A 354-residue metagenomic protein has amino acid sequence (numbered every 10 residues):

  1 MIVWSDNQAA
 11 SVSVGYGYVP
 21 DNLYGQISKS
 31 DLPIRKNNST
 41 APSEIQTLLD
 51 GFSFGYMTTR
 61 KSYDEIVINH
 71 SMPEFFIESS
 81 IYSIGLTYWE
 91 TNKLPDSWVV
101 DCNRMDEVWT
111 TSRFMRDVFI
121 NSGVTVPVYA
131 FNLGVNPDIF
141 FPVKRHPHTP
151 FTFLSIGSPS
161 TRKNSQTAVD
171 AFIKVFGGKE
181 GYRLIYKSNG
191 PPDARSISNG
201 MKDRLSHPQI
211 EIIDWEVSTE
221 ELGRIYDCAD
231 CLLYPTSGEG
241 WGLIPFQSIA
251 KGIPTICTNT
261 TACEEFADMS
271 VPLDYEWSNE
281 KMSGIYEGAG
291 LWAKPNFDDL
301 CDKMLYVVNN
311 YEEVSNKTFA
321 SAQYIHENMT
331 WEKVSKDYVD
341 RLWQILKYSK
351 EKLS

Functional and structural regions predicted by a protein language model:
M1-E65: N-terminal pre-catalytic "stem/leader" segment of glycosyltransferase-like enzymes
S43-G123, E221: Extended catalytic core of nucleotide-activated donor transferases of GT-like folds
D96-S97, G134-P150: Acidic anion/phosphate-binding donor-loop and adjacent secondary structure in glycosyltransferase catalytic cores
H146-K163, V169-F172, L184-Y186: Conserved donor-binding/catalytic core segment of Leloir-type glycosyltransferases
R195-G223: Nucleotide-activated donor-binding/catalytic signature segment of Leloir-type glycosyltransferases, i.e., the conserved
S237: Aromatic "clamp/platform" in nucleotide-sugar-dependent glycosyltransferases that forms part of the donor/acceptor
P254-C257, V271-D274: Short hydrophobic beta-strand element within catalytic cores of glycosyltransferases and related nucleotide-activated
P295, D299, N309-L342: A charged, aromatic-enriched C-terminal amphipathic alpha-helix characteristic of glycosyltransferases across folds
